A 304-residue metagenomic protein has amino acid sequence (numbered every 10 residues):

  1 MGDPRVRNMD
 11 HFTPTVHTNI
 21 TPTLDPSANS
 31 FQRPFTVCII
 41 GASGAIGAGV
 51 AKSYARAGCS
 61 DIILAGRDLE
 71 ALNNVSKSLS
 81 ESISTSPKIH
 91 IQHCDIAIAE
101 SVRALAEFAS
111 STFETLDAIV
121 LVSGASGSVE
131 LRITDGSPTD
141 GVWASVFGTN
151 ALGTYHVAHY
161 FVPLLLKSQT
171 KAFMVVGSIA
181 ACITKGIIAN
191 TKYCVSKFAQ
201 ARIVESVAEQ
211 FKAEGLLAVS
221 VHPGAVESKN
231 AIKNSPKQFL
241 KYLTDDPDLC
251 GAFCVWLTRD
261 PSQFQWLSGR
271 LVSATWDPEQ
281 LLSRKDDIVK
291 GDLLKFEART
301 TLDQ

Functional and structural regions predicted by a protein language model:
H11-V16, S220, K237-Q304: C-terminal helical subdomain
S43-G44: Conserved glycine-rich cofactor-binding loop
G58-V75: Conserved glycine-rich Rossmann-like NAD(P)H-binding loop of the short-chain dehydrogenase/reductase
L69-E70, Q92-L105, D140: The beta1-alpha1 cofactor-binding region of Rossmann-like NAD(H)/NADP(H)-dependent oxidoreductases
L79-A99: Rossmann-fold cofactor-recognition segment
A104-S111, E130-G148: Active-site Tyr-X3-Lys motif and surrounding loop/helix of classical short-chain dehydrogenase/reductase
A125, G136-V142, L166-A213, G224-V226 (+2 more regions): Catalytic loop of short-chain dehydrogenase/reductase
